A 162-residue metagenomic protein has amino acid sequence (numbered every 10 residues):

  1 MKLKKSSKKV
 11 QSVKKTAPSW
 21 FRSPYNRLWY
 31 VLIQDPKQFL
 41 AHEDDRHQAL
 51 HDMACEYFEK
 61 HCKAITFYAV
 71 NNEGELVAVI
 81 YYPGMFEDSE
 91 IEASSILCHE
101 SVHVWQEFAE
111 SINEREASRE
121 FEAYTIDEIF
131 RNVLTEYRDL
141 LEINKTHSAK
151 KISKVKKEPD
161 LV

Functional and structural regions predicted by a protein language model:
M1-R46: Charge-rich, low-complexity N-terminal segments
M1-T16, T146-V162: Short Lys/Arg-rich cationic patches that frequently serve as NLS/NoLS or arginine-rich RNA/DNA-binding motifs
V31, V79-I80, L97: Hydrophobic beta-strand residues in large extracellular and virion-surface proteins
Q48-I91, V104: Active-site scaffold of zinc-dependent metalloenzymes
I91-E92, I96, A117-F121: Short, conserved micro-motifs enriched in small and acidic residues
S95-E107: Active-site recognition of the HExxH zinc-binding catalytic motif
E116-H147: Post-HExxH zinc-binding segment in Zn-dependent metallohydrolases
